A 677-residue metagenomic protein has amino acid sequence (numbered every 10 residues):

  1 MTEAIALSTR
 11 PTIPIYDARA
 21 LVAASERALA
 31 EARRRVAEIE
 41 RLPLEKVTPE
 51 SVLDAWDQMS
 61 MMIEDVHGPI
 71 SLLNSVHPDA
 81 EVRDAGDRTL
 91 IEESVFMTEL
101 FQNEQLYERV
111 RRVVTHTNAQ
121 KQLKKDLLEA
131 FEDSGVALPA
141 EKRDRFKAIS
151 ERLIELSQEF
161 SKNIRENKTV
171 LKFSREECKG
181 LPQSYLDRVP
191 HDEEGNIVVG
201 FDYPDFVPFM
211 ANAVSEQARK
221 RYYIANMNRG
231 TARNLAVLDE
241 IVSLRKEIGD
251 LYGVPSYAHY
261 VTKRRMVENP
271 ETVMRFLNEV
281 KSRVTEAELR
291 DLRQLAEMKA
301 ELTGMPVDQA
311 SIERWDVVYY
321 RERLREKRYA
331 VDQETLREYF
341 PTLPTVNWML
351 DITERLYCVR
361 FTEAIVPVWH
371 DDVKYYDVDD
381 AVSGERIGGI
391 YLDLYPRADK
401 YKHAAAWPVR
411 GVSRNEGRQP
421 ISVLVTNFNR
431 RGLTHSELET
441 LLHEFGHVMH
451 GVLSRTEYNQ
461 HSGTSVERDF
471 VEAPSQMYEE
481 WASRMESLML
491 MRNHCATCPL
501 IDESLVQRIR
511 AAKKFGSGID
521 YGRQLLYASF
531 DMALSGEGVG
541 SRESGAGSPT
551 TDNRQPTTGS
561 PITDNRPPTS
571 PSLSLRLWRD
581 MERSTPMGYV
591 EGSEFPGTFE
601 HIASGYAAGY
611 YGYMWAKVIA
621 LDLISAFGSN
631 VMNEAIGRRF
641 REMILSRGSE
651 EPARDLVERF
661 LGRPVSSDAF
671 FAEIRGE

Functional and structural regions predicted by a protein language model:
M1-L181: N-terminal helix-rich structural modules
T2-D17, A23, R27, N196 (+10 more regions): C-terminal, non-catalytic "cap/extension" segments appended to globular domains
I5-A20, I70-T89, R112-A148, G200-L235 (+6 more regions): Short His/Asp/Glu-rich catalytic/ion-coordination signatures at enzyme active sites or charged loops
A30, R34, E38-E45, M62-D79 (+23 more regions): Intrinsically disordered or highly flexible coil/loop and linker segments, enriched in small and charged/polar residues
M61-L72, E129, I224, V317-R325 (+2 more regions): Short, hydrophobic/amphipathic alpha-helical patches that form generic packing surfaces within helical domains
L123-K125, R152-E155, K162, E166-F201 (+6 more regions): Active-site-proximal, well-structured secondary-structure segments within enzyme catalytic domains
F428-L442: Short pre-active-site segment immediately N-terminal to the catalytic Zn-binding motif
E537-T569: Short, basic, low-complexity termini and linkers enriched in Ser/Thr/Gly/Pro that act as targeting/leader peptides
